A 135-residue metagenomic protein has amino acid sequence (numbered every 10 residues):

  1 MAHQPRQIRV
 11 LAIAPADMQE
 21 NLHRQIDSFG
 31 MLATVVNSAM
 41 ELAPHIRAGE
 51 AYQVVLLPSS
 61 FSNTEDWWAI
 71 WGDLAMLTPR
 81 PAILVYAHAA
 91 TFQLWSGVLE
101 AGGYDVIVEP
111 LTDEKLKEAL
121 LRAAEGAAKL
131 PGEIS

Functional and structural regions predicted by a protein language model:
M1-T34, M40, R47, A51 (+2 more regions): Non-catalytic signal-transmission and effector/linker regions of two-component phosphorelay proteins
L11, R80-F92: A short, hydrophobic beta-strand element within the central beta-sheet of small alpha/beta folds
D17, F61, A89-Q93: Conserved phosphotransfer active-site motifs of two-component signaling proteins, especially the receiver
Y52-R80, A87: Conserved phosphotransfer microenvironments
D66, Q93-L94: Alpha4-beta5-alpha5 switch/output surface of CheY-like receiver
A75, S96-E100: Alpha4-beta5-alpha5 "output face"
E109: A Lys-centered signature of the CheY-like receiver
